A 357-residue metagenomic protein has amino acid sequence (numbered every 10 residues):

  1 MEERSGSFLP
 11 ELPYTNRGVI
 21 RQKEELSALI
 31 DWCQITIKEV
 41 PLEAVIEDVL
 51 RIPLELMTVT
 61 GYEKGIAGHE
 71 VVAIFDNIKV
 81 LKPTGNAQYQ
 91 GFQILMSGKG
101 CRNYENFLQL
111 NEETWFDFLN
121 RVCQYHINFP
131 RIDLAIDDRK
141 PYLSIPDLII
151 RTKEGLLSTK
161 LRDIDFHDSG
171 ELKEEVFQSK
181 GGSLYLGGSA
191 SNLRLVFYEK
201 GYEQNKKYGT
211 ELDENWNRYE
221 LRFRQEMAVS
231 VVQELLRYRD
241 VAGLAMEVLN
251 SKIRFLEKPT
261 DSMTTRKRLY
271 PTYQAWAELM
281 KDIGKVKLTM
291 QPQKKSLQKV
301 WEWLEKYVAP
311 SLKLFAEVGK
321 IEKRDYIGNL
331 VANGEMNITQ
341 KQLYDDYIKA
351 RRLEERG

Functional and structural regions predicted by a protein language model:
M1-K295, W303-G357: Structured, helix-rich domain cores that form ligand/interaction pockets
